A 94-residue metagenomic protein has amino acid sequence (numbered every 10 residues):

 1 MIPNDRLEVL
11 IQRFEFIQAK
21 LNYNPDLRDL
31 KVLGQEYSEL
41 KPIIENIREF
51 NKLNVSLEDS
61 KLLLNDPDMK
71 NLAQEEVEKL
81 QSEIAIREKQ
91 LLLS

Functional and structural regions predicted by a protein language model:
M1-S94: Charged, heptad-repeat coiled-coil alpha-helices that serve as long linker/dimerization "arms" in large NTP-dependent
